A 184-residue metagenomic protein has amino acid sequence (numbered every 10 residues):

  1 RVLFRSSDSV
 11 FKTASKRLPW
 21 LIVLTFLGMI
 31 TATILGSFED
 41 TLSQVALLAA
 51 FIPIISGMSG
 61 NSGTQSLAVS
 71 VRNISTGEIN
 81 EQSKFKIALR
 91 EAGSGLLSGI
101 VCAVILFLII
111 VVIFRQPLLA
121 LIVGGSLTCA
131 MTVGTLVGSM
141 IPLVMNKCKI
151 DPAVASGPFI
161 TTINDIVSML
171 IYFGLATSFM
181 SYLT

Functional and structural regions predicted by a protein language model:
R1-I52: Cytosolic regulatory modules rich in charged/polar residues
S9-S15, E81-F85, A120, C148: Interfacial helix-loop-helix linkers and transmembrane-helix boundary segments in multi-pass membrane proteins
W20-G28, A32, F51, I55 (+16 more regions): Alpha-helical transmembrane segments in multi-pass membrane proteins
S37-I52, F114-G125, T184: Membrane-water interface of transmembrane alpha-helices in multipass transporters/channels
S37-L47, S62-I87, G138-T161, A176: Juxtamembrane helix-loop transition segments at the membrane interface in multi-pass membrane proteins
K84-L96: Interfacial transmembrane-helix starts/ends
V104-P117, S181: Alpha-helical transmembrane segments and their membrane-interface junctions in multi-pass membrane proteins
A176-T184: Short, charged, intrinsically disordered terminal tails
